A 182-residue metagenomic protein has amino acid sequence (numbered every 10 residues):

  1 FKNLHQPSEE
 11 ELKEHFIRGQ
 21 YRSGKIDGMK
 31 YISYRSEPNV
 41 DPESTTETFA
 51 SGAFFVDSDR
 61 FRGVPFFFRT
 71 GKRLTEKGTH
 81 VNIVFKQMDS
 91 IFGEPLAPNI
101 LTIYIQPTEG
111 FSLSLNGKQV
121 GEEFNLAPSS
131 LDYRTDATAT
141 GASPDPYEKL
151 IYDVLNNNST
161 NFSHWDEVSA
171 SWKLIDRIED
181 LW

Functional and structural regions predicted by a protein language model:
F1-W182: Secretory/organelle targeting and membrane-embedding segments
